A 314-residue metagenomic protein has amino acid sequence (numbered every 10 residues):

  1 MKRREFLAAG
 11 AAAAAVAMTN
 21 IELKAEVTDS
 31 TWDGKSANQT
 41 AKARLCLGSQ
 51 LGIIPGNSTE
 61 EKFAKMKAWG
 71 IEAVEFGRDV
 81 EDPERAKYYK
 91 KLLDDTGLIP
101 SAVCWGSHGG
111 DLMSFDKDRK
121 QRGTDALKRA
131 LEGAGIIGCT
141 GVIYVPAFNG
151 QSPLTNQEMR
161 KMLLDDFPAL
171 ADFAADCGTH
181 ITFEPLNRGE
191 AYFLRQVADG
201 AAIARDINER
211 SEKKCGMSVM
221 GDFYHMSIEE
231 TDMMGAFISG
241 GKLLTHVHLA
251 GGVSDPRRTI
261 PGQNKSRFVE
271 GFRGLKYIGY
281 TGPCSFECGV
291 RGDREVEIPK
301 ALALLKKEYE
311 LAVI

Functional and structural regions predicted by a protein language model:
K2-G48, I53, S58-G70, C139-T140 (+2 more regions): Histidine-acidic metal/acid-base catalytic patches
E5, E75, E184, E190 (+1 more regions): Acidic-residue sensor for enzyme active/binding pockets
G10-N20, G34-A41, M113-S218, I228 (+1 more regions): Active-site acidic/histidine proton-transfer and metal-coordination neighborhood in alpha/beta enzyme cores
G52, F76, G110-M113, P153 (+3 more regions): Short, flexible active-site loop motifs that bind/organize anionic cofactors or intermediates
G52, W105, V145-A147, P185-L186 (+1 more regions): Active-site-proximal beta-strand/loop segments in catalytic clefts of secreted hydrolases
E72, F76-P168, D176, D255 (+3 more regions): Structural motif corresponding to the early beta-alpha repeats
